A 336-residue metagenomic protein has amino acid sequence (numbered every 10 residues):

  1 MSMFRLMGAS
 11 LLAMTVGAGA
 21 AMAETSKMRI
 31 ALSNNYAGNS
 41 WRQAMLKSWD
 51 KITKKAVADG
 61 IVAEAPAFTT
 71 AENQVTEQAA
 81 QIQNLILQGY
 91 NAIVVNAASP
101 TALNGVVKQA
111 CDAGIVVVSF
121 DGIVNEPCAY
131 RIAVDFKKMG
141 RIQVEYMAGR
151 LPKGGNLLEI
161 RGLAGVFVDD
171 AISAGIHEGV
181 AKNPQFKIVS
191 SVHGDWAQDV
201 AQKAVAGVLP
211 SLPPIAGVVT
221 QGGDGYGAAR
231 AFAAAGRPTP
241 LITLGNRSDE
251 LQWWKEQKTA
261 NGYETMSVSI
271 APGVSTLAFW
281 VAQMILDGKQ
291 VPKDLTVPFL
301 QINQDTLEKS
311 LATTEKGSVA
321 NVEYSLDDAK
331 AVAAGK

Functional and structural regions predicted by a protein language model:
M1-A23: Gram-negative bacterial Sec-dependent N-terminal signal peptides
M22-K336: A residue-level marker of the well-folded mature domains of exported/periplasmic proteins
